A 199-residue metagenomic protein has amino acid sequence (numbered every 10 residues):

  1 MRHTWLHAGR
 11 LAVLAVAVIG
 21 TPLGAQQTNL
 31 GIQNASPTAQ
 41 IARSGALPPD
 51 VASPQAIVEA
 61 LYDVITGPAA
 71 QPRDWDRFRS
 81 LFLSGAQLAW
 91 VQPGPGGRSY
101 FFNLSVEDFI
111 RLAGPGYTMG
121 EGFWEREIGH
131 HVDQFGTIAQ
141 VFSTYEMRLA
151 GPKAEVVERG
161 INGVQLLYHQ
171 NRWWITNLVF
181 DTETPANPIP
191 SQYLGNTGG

Functional and structural regions predicted by a protein language model:
M1-H7: N-terminal secretory signal peptides that target proteins for export/translocation
G9-T21: Bacterial N-terminal signal peptides
Q26-S36, Q140, R159-I189: Short beta-strand edge/turn micro-motifs at domain boundaries
Q26-S80, G195-G198: Short, low-complexity N-terminal intrinsically disordered segments enriched in polar/charged residues
L61, F78, A86, V141 (+1 more regions): Hydrophobic pocket/interface hotspot
L61-A69, F82-A86, W90, A113 (+1 more regions): Sec/Tat-exported extracytoplasmic proteins
L88-K153: Surface-exposed, charged secondary-structure patches
S99-F101, P152-E155, P185-Y193: A short, polar/proline- and glycine-enriched secondary-structure boundary/capping micro-motif
